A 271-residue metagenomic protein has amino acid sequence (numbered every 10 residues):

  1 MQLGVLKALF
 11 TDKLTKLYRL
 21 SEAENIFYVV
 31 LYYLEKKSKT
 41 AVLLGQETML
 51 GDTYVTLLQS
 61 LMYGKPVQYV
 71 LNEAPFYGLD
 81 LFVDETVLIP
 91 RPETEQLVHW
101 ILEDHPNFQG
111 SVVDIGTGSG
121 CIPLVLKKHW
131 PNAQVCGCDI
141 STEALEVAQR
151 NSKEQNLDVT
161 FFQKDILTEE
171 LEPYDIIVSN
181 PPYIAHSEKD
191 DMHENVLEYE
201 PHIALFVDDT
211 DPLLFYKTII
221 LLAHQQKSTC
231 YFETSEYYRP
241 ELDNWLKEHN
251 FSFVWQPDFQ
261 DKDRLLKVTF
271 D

Functional and structural regions predicted by a protein language model:
M1-Y54: A short N-terminal interaction module
L14, S152, L246: Conserved hydrophobic residues forming the short capping helix/wall of the S-adenosyl-L-methionine
K16-R19, P106, P131, L157 (+2 more regions): Proline-centered flexible-loop/turn and helix-kink motifs
V30, G64, T94, I122 (+4 more regions): Residue-level signal for inorganic ion chemistry
Y32-E103: Conserved AdoMet
Q96-K189, T218: Conserved SAM/SAH cofactor-binding pocket of Class I
Y183-L214: Mobile active-site "lid"/loop adjacent to the S-adenosyl-L-methionine
D209-V268: Conserved Class I SAM-dependent methyltransferase catalytic core
